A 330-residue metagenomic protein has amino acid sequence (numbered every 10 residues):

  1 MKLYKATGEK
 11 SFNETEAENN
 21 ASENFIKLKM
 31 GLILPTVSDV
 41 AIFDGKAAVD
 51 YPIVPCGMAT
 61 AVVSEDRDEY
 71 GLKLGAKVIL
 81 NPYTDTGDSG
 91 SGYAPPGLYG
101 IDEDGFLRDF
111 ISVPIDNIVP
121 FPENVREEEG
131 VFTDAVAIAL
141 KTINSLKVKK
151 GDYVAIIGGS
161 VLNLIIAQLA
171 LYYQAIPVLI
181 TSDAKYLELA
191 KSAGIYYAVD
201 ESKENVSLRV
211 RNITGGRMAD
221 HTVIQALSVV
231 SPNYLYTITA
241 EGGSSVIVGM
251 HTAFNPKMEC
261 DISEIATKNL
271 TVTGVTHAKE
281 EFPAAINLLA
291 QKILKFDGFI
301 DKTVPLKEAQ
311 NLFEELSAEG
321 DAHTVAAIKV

Functional and structural regions predicted by a protein language model:
M1, N233-T237, K279-V330: C-terminal hydrophobic helical "lid"/dimerization subdomain of Rossmann-like NAD(P)H-dependent oxidoreductases
N19-I33, D44-G87, P122-N124: Glycine-rich beta-strand-centered segment in the early N-terminal region that forms part of a ligand/cofactor-binding
I79, D220-V223: N-terminal Rossmann-like NAD(P) cofactor-binding module of classical short-chain dehydrogenase/reductase
T84-I157: NAD(P)H dinucleotide-binding glycine-rich loop of Rossmann-like/cofactor-binding domains, especially the beta1-alpha1
R126-K203: Mid-domain Rossmann-like dinucleotide-binding core that forms the NAD(H)/NADP(H) cofactor-binding site
N205-G216: Short amphipathic alpha-helix with an adjacent loop that forms part of the alpha/beta core around
V229-Q291, V330: Glycine-rich phosphate-binding loop and adjacent beta-alpha segment of Rossmann(oid) nucleotide-cofactor-binding
